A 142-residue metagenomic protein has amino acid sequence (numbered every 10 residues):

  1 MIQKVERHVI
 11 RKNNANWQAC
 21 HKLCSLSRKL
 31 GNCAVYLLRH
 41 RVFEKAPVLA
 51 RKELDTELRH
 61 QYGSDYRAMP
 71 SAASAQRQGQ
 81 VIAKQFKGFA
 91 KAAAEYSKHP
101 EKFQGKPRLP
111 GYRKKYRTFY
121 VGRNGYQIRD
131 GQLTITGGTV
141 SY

Functional and structural regions predicted by a protein language model:
M1-Y142: Nucleic-acid substrate recognition interfaces
